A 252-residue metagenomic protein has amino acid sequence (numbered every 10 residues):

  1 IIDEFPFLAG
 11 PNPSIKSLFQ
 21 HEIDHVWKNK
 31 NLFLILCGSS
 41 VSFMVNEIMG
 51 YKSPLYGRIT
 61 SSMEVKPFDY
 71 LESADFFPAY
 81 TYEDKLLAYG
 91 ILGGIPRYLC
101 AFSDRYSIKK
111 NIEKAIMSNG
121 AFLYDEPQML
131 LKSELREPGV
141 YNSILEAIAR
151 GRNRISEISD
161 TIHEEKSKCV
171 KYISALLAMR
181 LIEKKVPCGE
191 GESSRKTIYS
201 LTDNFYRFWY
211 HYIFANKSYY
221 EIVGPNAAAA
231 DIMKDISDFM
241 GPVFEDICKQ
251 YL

Functional and structural regions predicted by a protein language model:
I1-I232: Phosphate-binding site recognition
A227-L252: Acidic-basic catalytic patches of nuclease active cores, encompassing PD-(D/E)XK and other metal-cofactor nuclease
